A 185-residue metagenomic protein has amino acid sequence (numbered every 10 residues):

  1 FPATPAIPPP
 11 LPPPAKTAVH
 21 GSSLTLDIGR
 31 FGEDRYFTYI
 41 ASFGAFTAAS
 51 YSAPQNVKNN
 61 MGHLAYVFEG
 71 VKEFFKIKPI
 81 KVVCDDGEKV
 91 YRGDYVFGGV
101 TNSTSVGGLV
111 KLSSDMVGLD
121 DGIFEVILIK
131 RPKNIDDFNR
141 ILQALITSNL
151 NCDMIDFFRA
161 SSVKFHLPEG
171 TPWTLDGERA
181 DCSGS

Functional and structural regions predicted by a protein language model:
F1-A3, G98, I127, D137: Hydrophobic alpha-helical segments that either span membranes
P2-F97: Catalytic core of DAGKc-family lipid kinases
R35-Y36, K81, F97, I123-E125 (+2 more regions): Structural motif
S42, F46, G99-D115, R179: Glycine-rich phosphate/pyrophosphate-binding beta-alpha loops
F46-A49, R92-D94, S105-L109, N134-D137: Short acidic/glycine-rich loop or secondary-structure boundary segments that cap or lie
V57-L64, S105, D115-N134: Gly/Ser/Thr-rich active-site loops/lids in small-molecule metabolic enzymes that frequently grip phosphoryl groups
D86-G87, R92, G118-D121, L128-S185: ATP/nucleoside-binding phosphotransfer catalytic cores, i.e., glycine-rich phosphate-binding loops
